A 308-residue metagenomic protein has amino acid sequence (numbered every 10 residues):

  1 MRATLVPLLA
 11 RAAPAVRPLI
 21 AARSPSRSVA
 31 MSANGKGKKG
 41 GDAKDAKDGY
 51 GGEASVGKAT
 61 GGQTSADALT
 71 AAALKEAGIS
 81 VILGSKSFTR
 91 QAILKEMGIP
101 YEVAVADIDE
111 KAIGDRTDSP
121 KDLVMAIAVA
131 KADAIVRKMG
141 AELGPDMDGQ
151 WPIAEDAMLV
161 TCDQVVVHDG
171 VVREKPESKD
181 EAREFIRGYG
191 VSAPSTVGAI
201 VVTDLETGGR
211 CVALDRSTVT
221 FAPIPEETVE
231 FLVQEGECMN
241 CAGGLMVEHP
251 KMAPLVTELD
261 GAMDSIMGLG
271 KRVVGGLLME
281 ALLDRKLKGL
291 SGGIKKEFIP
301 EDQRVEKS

Functional and structural regions predicted by a protein language model:
M1-P18: N-terminal chloroplast transit peptides
P25, V29-G41, K47-M158, Q234 (+2 more regions): N-terminal polybasic phosphate/anion-binding patch
L94, A128, D163, A182 (+3 more regions): Residue-level signal for inorganic ion chemistry
L123, M158-V160, Q164-P194, F221-P223: Active-site-adjacent loop/tail segments of enzyme domains
Q164-V167, T196-D204, L245-M246: Short beta-strand scaffold segments in enzyme catalytic cores
H168-D169, D204-G209, P250: Short acidic-glycine loop/turn motifs at beta-strand connectors
R183-I186, A199-V212, R216-S217: Anionic-ligand binding region
G209-V305: Active-site oxyanion/phosphate-handling segment shared across diverse enzymes
